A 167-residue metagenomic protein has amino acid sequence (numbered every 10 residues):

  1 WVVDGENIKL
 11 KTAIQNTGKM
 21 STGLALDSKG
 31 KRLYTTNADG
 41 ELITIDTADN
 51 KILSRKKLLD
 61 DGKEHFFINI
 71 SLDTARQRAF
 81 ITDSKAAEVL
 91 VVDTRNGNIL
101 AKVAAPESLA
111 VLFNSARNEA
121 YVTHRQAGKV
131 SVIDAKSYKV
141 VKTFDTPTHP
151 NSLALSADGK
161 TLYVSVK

Functional and structural regions predicted by a protein language model:
W1-K167: Predominantly soluble domains enriched in secretory-pathway, periplasmic, or organellar proteins
